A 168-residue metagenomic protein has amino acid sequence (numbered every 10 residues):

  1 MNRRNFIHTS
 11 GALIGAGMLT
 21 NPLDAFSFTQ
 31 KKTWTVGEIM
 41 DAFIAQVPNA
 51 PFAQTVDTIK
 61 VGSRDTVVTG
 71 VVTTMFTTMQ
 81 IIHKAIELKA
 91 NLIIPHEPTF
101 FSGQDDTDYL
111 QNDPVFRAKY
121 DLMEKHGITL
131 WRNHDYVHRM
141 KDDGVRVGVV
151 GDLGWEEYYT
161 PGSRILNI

Functional and structural regions predicted by a protein language model:
N2-I168: Hydrophobic structural segments
